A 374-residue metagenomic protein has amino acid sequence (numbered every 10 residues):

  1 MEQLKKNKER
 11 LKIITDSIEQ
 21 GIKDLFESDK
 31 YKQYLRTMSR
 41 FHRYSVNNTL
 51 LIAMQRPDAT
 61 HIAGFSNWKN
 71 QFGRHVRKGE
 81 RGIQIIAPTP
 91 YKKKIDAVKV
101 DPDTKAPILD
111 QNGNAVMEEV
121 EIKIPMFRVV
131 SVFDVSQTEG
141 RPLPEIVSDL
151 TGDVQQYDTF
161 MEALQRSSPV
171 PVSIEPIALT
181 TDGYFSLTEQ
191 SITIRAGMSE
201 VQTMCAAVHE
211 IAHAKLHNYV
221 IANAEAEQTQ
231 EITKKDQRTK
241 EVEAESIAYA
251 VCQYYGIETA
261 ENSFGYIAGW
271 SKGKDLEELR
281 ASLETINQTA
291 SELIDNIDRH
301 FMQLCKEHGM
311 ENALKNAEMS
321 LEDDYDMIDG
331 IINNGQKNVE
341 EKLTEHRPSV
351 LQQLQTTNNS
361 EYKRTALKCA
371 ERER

Functional and structural regions predicted by a protein language model:
M1-Y325, I331, R364, C369-E373: N-terminal accessory/interface modules of nucleic-acid-binding and processing proteins
N333-K337, R347: Long, low-complexity, intrinsically disordered extramembrane tails
T344-E373: Short acidic, low-complexity intrinsically disordered linear motifs used for protein-protein interactions
